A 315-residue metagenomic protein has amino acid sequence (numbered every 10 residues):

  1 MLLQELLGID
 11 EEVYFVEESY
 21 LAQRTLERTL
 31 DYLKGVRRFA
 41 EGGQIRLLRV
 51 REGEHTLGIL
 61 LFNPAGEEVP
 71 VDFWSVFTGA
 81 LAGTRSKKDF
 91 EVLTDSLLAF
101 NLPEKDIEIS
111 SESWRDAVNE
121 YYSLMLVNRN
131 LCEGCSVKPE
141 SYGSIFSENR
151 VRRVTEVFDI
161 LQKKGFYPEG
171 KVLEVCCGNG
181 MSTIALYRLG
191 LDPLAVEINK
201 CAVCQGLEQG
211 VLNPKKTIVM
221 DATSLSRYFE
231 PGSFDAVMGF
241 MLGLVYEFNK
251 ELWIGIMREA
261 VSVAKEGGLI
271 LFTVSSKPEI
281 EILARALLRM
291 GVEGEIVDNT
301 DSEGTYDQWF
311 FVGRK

Functional and structural regions predicted by a protein language model:
M1-R150: N-terminal accessory regions of S-adenosyl-L-methionine
S147-P168: Conserved alpha-helix/loop element of class I SAM-dependent methyltransferases that forms part of the SAM/SAH-binding
Y167-G178: Conserved class I S-adenosyl-L-methionine
N179-L191: Conserved SAM-binding loop of SAM-dependent methyltransferases across substrates and taxa, primarily the Class I
R227-V237: A short acidic, Gly/Pro-enriched loop at the edge of an enzyme's catalytic core that lines a small-molecule cofactor
L252-E266: A short glycine-rich, Lys/Arg-flanked "PGG" loop and its adjoining helix->strand segment in the class I
G267-S275: Conserved beta-strand signature within the Rossmann-like core of class I S-adenosyl-L-methionine
P278-K315: Class I S-adenosyl-L-methionine
